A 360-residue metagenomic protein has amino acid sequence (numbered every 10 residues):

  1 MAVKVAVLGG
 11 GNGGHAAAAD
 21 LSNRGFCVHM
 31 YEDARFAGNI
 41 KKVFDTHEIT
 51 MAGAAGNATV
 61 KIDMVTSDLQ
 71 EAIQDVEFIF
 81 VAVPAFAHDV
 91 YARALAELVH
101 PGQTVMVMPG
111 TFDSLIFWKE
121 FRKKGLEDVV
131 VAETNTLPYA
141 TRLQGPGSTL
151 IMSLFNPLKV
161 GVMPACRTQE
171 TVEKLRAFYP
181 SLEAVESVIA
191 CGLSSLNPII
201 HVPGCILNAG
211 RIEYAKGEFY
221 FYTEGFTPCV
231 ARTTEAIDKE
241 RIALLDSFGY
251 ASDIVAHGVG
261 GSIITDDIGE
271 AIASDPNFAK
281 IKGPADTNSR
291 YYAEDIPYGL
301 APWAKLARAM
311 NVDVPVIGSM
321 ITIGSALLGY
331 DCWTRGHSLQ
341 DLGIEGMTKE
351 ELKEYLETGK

Functional and structural regions predicted by a protein language model:
M1-G53: NAD(P)+-binding Rossmann beta1-loop-alpha1 motif at the extreme N-terminus of oxidoreductases
A2-V3, V129, N156-L158: Nucleotide donor/acceptor-binding cores
N57-V99, Q103-M106: Rossmann-like NAD(P)-binding element
A85-G147: Rossmann-like NAD(P)(H) cofactor-binding subdomain of soluble oxidoreductases
V90, E170, K174, C229-S247 (+2 more regions): A non-catalytic, amphipathic alpha-helix used as a structural packing/dimerization or gating element in enzyme scaffolds
P138-I237: Substrate/ligand-engaging "lid" and interaction regions
V230, A236-P276, K280: Small-residue-rich helix-loop
G258, I263, A271-L352: Long, low-complexity C-terminal extensions of enzymes
